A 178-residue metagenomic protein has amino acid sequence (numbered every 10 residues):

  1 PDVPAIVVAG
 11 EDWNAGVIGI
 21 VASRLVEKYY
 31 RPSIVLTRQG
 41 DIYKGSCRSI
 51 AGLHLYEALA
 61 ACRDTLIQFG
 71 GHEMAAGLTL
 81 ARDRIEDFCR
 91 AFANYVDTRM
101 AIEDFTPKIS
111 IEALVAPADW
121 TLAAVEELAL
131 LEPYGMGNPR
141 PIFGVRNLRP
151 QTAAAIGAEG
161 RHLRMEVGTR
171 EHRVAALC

Functional and structural regions predicted by a protein language model:
P1, A5, E27, G45-C178: Acidic, two-metal ion nucleic-acid-processing modules in DNA metabolism proteins
D2-A22: Flexible, glycine/threonine-enriched loop-and-boundary segments that flank and lead into catalytic domains of large
G10-E11, L25, R38-Q39: Fold-independent oxyanion-binding glycine-rich loops and adjacent beta-strand/coil segments at enzyme active sites
V21, E27-Y29, I34, W120: Extended beta-strand-rich architecture
I34-S49: Short glycine-cluster motifs
